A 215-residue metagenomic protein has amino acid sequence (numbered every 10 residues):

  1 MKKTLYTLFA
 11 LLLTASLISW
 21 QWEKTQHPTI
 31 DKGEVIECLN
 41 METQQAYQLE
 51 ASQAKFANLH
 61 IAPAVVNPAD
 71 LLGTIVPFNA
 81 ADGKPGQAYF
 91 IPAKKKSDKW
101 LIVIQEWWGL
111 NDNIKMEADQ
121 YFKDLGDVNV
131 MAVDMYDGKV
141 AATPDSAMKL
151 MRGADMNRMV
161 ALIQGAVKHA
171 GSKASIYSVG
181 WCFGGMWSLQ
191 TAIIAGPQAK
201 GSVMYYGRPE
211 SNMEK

Functional and structural regions predicted by a protein language model:
M1-T4: Positively charged n-region of N-terminal signal peptides that target proteins for export
T14-Q26: Bacterial Sec-dependent signal peptides at the C-terminal "C-region" and cleavage site
H27-K55, I61-A69, T74-G171: Serine-hydrolase catalytic machinery in alpha/beta-hydrolase-like enzymes
N111-K115, M186, M213: Short N-terminal helix/helix-N-cap motif within the alpha/beta-hydrolase-1
S175-Y177, K200-V203: Residue in the alpha/beta-hydrolase core beta-strand immediately N-terminal to the catalytic nucleophile
G180-G184, S188: Gly/Ala-rich beta-loop-alpha elbow adjacent to hydrolase catalytic centers
Q190-K200: Conserved hydrolase catalytic core segment
G201-K215: The feature captures the conserved acid-bearing segment of alpha/beta-hydrolase catalytic domains
